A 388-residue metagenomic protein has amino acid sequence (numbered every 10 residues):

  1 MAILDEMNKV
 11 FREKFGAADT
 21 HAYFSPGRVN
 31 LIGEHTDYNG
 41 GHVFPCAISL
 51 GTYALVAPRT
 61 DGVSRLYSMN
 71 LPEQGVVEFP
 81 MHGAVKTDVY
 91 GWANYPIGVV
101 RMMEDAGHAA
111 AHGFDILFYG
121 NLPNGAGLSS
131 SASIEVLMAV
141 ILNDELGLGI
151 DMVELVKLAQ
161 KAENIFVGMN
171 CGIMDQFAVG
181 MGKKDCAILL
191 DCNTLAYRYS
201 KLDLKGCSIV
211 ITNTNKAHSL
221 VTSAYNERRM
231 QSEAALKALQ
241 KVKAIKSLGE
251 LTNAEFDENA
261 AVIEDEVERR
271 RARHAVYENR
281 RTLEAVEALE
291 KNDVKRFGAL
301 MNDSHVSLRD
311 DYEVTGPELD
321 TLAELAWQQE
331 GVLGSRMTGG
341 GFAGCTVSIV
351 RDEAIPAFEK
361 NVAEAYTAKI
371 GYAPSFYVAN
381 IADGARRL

Functional and structural regions predicted by a protein language model:
M1-R28, Y53-V89, C186-G334, I349-L388: C-terminal nucleotide
M1-Y23, V29-G33, H42, F79-M81 (+3 more regions): Gly/Ser-rich oxyanion-binding loop with an adjacent helix/lid that shapes the negatively charged ligand pocket
G33-H35, A47-I48: N-terminal cofactor/phosphate-binding cores enriched in small/glycine residues, especially glycine-rich loops such as
G40-A47, R228-R229: Short Gly/aromatic-enriched secondary-structure transition segments
A132-S133, C345-I349: FabD-like malonyl-/acyl-CoA
F342: Glycine-rich phosphate-binding loop
